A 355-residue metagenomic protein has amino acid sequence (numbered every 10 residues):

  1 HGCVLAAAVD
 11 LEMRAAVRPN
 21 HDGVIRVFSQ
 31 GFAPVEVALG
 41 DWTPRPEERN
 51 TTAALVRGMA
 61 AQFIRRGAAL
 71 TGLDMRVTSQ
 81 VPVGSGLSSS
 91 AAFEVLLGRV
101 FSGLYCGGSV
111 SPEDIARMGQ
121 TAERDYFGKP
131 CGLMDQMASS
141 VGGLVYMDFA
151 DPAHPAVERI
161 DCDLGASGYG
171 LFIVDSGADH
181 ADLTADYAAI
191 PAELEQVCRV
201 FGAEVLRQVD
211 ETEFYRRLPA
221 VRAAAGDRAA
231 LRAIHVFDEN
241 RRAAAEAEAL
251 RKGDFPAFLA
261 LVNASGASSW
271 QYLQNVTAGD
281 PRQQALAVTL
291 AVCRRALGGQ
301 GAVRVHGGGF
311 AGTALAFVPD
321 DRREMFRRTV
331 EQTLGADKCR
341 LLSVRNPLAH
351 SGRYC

Functional and structural regions predicted by a protein language model:
G2, E12-T51, A69, Y146-R304 (+1 more regions): C-terminal nucleotide
G2-A6, V37-W42, E48-A166, R295-L297 (+3 more regions): Gly/Ser-rich oxyanion-binding loop with an adjacent helix/lid that shapes the negatively charged ligand pocket
A7-V9, G308-G309: A short catalytic or substrate-binding loop motif that flags glycine-/basic-rich loops and adjacent residues that bind
A8-D10, N20, Q80: A short, compositionally biased micro-patch
V81, H306-G309: A short acidic Gly-Thr/Ser loop motif
A311-A314: N-terminal pre-core extensions flanking Radical SAM catalytic domains
